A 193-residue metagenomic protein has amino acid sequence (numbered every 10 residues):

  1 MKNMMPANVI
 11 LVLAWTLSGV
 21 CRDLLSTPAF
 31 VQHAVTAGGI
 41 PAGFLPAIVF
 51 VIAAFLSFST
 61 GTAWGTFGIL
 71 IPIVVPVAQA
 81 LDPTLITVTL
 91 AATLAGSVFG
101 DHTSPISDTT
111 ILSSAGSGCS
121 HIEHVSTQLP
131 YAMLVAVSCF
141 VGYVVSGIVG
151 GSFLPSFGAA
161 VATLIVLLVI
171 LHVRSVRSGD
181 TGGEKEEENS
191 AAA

Functional and structural regions predicted by a protein language model:
M1-S26, G43-V51, F55: Core transmembrane alpha-helical segments of multi-pass membrane transporters/permeases
M5-P6, G19-S26, L56-G68, V98-S107: Short helix-coil transition sites and intra-membrane helix breaks within transmembrane domains of multi-pass
N8-A14, A47-I48, I69-V74, P155-L167: Hydrophobic mid-bilayer segments of alpha-helices in multi-pass membrane transport proteins, especially secondary
V12, G43-S57, P83-G100, T127 (+1 more regions): Alpha-helical transmembrane segments of multi-pass membrane proteins
R22-A37: Membrane-interface helix termini and inter-helical loops of multi-pass transporters
S59-F99, D108-V125, L167-H172: Hydrophobic transmembrane alpha-helices that form the pore/transport pathway of multi-pass ion and small-solute
T110-L167: Membrane-core helix-loop-helix motifs of multi-pass transport proteins
V169-E184: Membrane-interface capping segments at transmembrane-helix boundaries
